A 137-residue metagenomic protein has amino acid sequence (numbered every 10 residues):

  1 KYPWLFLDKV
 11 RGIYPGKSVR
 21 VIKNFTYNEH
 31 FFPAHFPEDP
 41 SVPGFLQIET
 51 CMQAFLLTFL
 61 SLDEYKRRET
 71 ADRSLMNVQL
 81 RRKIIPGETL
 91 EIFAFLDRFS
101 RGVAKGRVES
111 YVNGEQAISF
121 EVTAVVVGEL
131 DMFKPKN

Functional and structural regions predicted by a protein language model:
K1-V42: Catalytic strand-loop segment that frames the active site of acyl-thioester-processing enzymes
W4-F6, L90, A104: Hydrophobic core residues within well-ordered beta-strands of beta-rich domains
D8, M76-L80, R107-V108: Hydrophobic/aromatic beta-strand elements that line small-molecule binding cavities or substrate pockets in beta-rich
D8-R11, R81, F93-D97: Conserved positions in beta-strands of structured domains
P15-G16, I85, F99-R101: Short strand-connecting beta-turns/loops that link adjacent beta-strands
F36-P43, I48-L57, D72: Compact, glycine-rich, soluble single-domain proteins
M52-F93, A117-V127: Hydrophobic beta-strand-centered segment that forms part of the acyl-chain substrate-binding groove
F99, V103-K134: Mixed-charge, glycine-accented linear interaction segment located at domain edges/termini
